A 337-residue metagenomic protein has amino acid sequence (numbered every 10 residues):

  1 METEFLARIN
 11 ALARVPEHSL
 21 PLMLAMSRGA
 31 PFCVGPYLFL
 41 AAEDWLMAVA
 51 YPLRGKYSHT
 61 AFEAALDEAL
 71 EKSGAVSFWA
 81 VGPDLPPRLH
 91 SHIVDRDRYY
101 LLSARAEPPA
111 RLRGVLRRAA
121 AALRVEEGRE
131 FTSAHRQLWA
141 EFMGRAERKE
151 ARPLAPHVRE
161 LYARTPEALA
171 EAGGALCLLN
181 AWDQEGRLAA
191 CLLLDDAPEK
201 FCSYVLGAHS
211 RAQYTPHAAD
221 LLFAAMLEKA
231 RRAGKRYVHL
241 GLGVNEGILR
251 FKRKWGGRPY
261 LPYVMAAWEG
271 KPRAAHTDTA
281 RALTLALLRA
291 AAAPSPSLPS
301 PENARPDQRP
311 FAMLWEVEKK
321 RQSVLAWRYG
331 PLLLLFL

Functional and structural regions predicted by a protein language model:
M1-A42, G82-H92, L102-T215: A conserved beta-strand-loop-helix scaffold within acyl/acetyltransferase catalytic domains
M1-V15, L20, S27-A30, V34-E43 (+2 more regions): Active-site/acyl-donor-binding loops of N-acyltransferases
E43-S58: STAS-typified acidic loop motif
K56-D67, R159-T165: Well-ordered, non-membrane alpha-helical segments in soluble/globular domains
Y57-S58, S133, G241-E246: Acidic-and-aromatic substrate-binding clefts and catalytic sites of carbohydrate-active enzymes
A61-R96: Non-catalytic accessory segments adjacent to catalytic cores
A64-E68, Q137-F142, R164, L221-A225: Alpha-helical elements of Rossmann-like donor-binding domains used by nucleotide-donor carbohydrate transfer enzymes
E171-D278: Aromatic (often tryptophan-rich) hydrophobic motifs at membrane interfaces
